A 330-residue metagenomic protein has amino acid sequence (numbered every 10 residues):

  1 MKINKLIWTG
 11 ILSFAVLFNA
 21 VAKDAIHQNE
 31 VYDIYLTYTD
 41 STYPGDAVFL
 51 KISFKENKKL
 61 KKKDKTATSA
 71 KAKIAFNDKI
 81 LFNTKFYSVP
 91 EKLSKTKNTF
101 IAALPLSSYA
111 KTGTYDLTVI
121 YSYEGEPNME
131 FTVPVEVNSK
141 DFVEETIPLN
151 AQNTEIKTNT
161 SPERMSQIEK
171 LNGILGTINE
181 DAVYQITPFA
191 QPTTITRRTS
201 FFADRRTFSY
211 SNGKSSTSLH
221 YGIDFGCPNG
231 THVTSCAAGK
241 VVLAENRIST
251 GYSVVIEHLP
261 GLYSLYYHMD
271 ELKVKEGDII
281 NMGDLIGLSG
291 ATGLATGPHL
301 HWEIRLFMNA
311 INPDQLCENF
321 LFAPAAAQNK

Functional and structural regions predicted by a protein language model:
M1-W8: Bacterial N-terminal signal peptides that target proteins for export
T9-V16: Bacterial N-terminal signal peptides
A22-V143: Cationic-aromatic interfacial patches
P134-T250: Surface-exposed, glycine-biased beta-strand/turn segments
F142-K170, K275-N281, E303-K330: Acidic, glycine-rich catalytic/binding loops that coordinate metals and/or anionic ligands
H232-V241, V274-S289: Short, well-structured beta-strand-loop connectors
C236-D270, E303: Zn2+-dependent peptidoglycan hydrolase active-site motif and core
V242-R247, D284-P298: Flexible, gly/ser-rich surface segments that form the specificity/activation loops bordering the active-site cleft
